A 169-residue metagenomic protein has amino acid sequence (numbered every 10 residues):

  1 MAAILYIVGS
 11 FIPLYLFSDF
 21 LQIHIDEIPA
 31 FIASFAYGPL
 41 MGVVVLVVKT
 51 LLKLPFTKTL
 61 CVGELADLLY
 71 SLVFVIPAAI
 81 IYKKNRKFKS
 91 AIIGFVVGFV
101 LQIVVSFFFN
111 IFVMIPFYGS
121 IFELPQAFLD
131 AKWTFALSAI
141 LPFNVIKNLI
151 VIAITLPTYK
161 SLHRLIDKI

Functional and structural regions predicted by a protein language model:
M1-I169: Loop-helix junctions at membrane interfaces
